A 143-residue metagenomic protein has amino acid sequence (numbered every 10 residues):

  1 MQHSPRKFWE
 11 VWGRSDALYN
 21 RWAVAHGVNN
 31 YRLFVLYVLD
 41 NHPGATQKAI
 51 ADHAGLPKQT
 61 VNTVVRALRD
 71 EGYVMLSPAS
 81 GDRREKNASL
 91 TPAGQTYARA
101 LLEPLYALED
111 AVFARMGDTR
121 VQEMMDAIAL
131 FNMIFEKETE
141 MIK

Functional and structural regions predicted by a protein language model:
M1-H26: N-terminal leader segment of winged-helix/HTH proteins
Q2-R6, H26-Y37, Q59: Short alpha-helical elements of helix-turn-helix
L18, F34-Y37, T96: Pre-recognition alpha-helix immediately N-terminal to the DNA-recognition helix within helix-turn-helix or winged-helix
Y37-N41, L102: Short, locally clustered residues in the helix-turn-helix/winged-helix DNA-binding domain
H42-T46: Short capping segments at the starts of secondary-structure elements
Q47-K48, Q59, R66, K86: Residues within helix-turn-helix
H53: Residues within the alpha-helical elements of helix-turn-helix
R66-D126, M133: Charged, amphipathic alpha-helical coiled-coil/dimerization segments
